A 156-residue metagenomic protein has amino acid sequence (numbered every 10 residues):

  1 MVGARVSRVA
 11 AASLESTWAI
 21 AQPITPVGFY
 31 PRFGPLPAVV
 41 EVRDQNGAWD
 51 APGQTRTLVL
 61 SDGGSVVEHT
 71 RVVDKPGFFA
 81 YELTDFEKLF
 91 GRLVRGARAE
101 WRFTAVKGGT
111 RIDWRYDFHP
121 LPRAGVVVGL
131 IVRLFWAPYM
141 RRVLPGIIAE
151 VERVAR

Functional and structural regions predicted by a protein language model:
M1-A48: Hydrophobic ligand-binding cavity/cleft-lining segments
M1-V9, V39, T55, S65 (+3 more regions): Intrinsic-disorder/low-complexity, polar/charged segments enriched in Ser/Thr/Lys/Arg/Asp/Glu/Gln
S7-A11, V59, H69, R102 (+1 more regions): Generic structural detector for well-ordered beta-strands
A12, D62, E87, F118-P122: Beta-strand elements of well-folded, non-transmembrane domains
S16-A21, R56, T70, Y81 (+2 more regions): Hydrophobic pocket/interface hotspot
F29, S61-R111, E150: Hydrophobic-ligand binding "helix-grip"
A38-V40, W49-G53, A80-E87: Short Pro/Gly-enriched beta-strand edge/turn motifs at strand-loop
F118-R156: A conserved amphipathic terminal alpha-helix motif
